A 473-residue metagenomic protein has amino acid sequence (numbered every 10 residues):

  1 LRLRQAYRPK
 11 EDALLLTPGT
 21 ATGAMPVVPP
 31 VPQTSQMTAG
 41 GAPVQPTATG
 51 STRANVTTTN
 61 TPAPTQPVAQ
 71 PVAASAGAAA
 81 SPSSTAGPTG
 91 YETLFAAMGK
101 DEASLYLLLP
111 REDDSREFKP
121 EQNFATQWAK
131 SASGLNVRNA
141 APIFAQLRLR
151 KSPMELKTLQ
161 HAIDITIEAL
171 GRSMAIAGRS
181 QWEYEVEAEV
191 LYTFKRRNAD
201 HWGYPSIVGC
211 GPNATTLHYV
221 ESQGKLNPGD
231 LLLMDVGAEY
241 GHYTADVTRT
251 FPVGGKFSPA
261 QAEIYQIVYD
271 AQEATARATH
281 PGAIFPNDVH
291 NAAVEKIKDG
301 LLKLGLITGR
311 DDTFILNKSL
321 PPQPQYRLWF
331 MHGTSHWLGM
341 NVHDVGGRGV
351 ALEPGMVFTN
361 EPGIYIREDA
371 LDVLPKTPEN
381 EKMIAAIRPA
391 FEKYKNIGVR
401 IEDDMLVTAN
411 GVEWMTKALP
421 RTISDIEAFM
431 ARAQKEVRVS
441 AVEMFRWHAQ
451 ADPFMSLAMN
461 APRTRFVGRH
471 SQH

Functional and structural regions predicted by a protein language model:
L1-H473: Active-site neighborhoods and metal-handling regions in enzymes and metal-associated proteins
